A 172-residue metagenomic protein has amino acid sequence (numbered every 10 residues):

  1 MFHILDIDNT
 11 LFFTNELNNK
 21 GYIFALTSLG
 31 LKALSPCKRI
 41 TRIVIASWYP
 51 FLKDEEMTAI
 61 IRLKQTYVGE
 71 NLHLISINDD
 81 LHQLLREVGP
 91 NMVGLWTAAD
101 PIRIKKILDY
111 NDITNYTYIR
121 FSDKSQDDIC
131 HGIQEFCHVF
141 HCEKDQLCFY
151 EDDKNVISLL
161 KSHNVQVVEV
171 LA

Functional and structural regions predicted by a protein language model:
F2-D79, D100: N-terminal helical cap/lid subdomain that shapes the substrate entry/recognition surface in HAD-like hydrolases
L11, V93, F149: Conserved SAM-binding loop
T27, R86-G89, K161: Anion (oxyanion) recognition and catalysis
G69-L95, P101-K105, D127-H131: Short, acidic loop-to-helix structural element flanking the phosphoryl-transfer center in phosphate-processing enzymes
Q83-L84, I133, D153-L159, V167-A172: Short glycine/proline-centered loop/turn elements that form peptide/ligand docking sites
M92, Q146, Q166: Residues at the starts of beta-strands that form the adenosine-phosphate
D100-C148, K154-N155, L159: Substrate-recognition "cap/lid" segment bordering the active-site pocket of phosphatases
